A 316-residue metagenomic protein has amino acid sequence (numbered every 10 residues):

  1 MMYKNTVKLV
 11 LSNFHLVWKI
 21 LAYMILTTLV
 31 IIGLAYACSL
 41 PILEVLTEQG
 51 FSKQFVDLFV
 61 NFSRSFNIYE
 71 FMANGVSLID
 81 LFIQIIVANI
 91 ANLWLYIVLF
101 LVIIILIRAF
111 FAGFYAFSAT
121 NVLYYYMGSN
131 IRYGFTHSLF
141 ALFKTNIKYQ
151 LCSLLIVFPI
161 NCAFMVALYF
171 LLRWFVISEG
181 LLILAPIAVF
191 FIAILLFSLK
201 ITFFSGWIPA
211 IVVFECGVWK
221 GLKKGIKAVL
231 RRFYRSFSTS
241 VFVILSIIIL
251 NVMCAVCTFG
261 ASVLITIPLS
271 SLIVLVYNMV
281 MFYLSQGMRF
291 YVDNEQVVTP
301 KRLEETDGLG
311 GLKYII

Functional and structural regions predicted by a protein language model:
M1-V17, I131-F143, V218-F233: A short amphipathic helical element positioned immediately N-terminal to and/or at the very start of a transmembrane
V7-V30, T145-L155: Alpha-helical transmembrane segments and their helix-start/interface "positive-inside/aromatic belt" motifs in integral
L21-A22, L26-V30, L34-S77, L184-I187 (+2 more regions): Juxtamembrane transition segments at transmembrane-helix termini in multipass membrane proteins
I31, Y96-N121, K200-V213: Transmembrane alpha-helical segments in integral membrane proteins
A37-T47, I83, C162-V176: Membrane-helix interface motif
V76-F110: Individual transmembrane alpha-helix segments
R108-L142: Hydrophobic transmembrane alpha-helix segments characteristic of membrane transport and insertion machinery
L139-I177, I192-F204: Hydrophobic alpha-helical segments embedded in or immediately adjacent to the lipid bilayer of multipass inner-membrane
